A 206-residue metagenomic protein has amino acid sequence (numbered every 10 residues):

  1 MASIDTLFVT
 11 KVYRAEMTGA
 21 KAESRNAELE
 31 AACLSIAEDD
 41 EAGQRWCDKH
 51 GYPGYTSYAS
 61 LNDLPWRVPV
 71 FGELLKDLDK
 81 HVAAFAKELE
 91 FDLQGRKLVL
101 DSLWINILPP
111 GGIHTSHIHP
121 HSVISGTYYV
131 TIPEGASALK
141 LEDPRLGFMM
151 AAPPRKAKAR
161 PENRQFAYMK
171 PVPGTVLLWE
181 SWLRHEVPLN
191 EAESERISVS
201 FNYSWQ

Functional and structural regions predicted by a protein language model:
M1-D92: Non-heme Fe(II)/2-oxoglutarate
L7, G95-K97, I118-S122, E191-E195: A generic structural micro-feature
Y13, D101-L103, I124-G126, I197-F201: Hydrophobic residues positioned within well-ordered beta-strands of beta-sheet architectures
E16-T18, L108, Y129-T131, N202-Q206: Solvent-exposed residues in well-ordered beta-strands and their adjoining turns, especially edge/terminal strands
D63-P69, L89-L93, G112-S116, T127-Y128 (+1 more regions): Short helix-to-loop capping/linker segments positioned immediately adjacent to catalytic or ligand/cofactor-binding
F91-L103: A short coil-to-beta-strand element that immediately follows conserved catalytic motifs
S102-L178: Catalytic core of non-heme Fe(II) oxygenases with the double-stranded beta-helix
K158-Q206: Catalytic core of Fe(II)/2-oxoglutarate
